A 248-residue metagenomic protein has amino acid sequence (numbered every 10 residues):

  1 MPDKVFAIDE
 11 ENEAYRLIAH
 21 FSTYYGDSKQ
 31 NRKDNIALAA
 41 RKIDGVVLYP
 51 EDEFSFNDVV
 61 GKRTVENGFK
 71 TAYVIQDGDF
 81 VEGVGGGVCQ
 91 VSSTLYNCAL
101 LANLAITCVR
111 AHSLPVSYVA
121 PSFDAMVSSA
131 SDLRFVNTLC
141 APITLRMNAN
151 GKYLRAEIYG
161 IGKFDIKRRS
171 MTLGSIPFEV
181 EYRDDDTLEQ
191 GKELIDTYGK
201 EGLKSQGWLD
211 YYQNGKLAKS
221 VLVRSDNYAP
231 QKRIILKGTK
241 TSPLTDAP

Functional and structural regions predicted by a protein language model:
M1-P248: Well-ordered beta-sheet/strand-loop patches within structured domains
